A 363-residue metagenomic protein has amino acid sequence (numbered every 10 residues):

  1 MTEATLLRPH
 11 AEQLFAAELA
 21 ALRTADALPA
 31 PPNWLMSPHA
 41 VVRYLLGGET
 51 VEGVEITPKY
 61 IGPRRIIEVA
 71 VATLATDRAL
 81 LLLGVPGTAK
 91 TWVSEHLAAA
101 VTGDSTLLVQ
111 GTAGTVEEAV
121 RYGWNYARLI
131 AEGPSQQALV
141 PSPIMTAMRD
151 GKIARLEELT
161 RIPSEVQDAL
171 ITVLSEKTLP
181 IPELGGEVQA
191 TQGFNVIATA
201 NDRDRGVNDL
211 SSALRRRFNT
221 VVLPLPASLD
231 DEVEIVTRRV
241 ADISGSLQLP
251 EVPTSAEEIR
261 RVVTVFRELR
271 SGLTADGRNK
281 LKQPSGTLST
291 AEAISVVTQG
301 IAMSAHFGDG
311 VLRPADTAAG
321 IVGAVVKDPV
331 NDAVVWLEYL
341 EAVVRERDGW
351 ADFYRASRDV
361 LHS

Functional and structural regions predicted by a protein language model:
T2-Q248: AAA+ P-loop NTPase catalytic core and its hallmark functional loops
S37, V116, V140, R155 (+3 more regions): A diffuse structural propensity rather than consistent per-protein peaks
R64, E68, S142, D168 (+4 more regions): Non-catalytic, well-ordered alpha-helical scaffold segments
D77, D104, A131, V221 (+4 more regions): Amphipathic alpha-helical interaction segments
V173, V265, G320: Short acidic/histidine-centered micro-motifs embedded in hydrophobic/aromatic stretches that mark compact functional
V233, V240-P314: Conserved AAA+ ATPase small/helical "lid" subdomain
A305-S363: C-terminal engagement/docking regions of AAA+ P-loop ATPases
